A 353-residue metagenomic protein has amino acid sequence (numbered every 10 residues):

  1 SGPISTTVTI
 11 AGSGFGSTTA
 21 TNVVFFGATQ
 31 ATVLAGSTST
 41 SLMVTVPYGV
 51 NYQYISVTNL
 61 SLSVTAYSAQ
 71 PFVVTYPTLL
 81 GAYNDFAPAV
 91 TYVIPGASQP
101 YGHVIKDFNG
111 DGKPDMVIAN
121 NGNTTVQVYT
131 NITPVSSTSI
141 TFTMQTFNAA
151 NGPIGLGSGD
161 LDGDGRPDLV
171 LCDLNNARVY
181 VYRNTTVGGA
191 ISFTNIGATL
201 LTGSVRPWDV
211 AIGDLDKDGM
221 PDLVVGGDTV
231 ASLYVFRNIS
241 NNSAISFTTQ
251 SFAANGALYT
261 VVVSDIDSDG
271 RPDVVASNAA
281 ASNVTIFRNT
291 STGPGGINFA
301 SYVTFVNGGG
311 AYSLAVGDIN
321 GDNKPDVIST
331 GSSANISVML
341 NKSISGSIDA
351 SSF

Functional and structural regions predicted by a protein language model:
S1-P88, S137, G188, S192 (+2 more regions): Ser/Thr/Pro-rich low-complexity tracts
S13-A20, V50, N123, N176 (+2 more regions): Short proline/glycine-enriched turn/loop motifs at strand-loop junctions of beta-rich domains
T75-S98, T130-N151, R183-V205, R237-G256 (+2 more regions): Blade-edge motifs of beta-propeller repeat domains
Y101-F108, I154-G163, W208-K217, Y259-S268 (+3 more regions): Beta-propeller blade termini
G112-P114, G165-P167, G219-P221, G270-P272 (+1 more regions): Glycine-aliphatic tripeptides that mark coil-to-beta-strand junctions in extracellular and membrane proteins
M116-N120, L169-D173, L223-G227, V274-N278 (+1 more regions): Hydrophobic beta-strand segments that make up the repeating blades of beta-propeller and related beta-repeat
T124-T130, A177-R183, S232-R237, N283-F287 (+1 more regions): A short loop-to-beta-strand structural motif that recurs across blades of beta-propeller domains
